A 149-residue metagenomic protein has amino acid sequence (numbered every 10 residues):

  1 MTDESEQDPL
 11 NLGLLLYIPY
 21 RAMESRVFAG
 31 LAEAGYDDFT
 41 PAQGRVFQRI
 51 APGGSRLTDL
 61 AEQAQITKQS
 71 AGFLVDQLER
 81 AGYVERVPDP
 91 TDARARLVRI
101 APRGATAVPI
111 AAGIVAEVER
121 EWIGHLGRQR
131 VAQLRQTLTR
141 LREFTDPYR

Functional and structural regions predicted by a protein language model:
M1-D38: N-terminal leader segment of winged-helix/HTH proteins
M1-Q7, S55, Q129-R149: C-terminal regulatory/oligomerization modules of transcriptional regulators
L10-G13, Y17, R21, Q65 (+2 more regions): Short amphipathic alpha-helical segments with heptad-repeat character
I18, G44-R49, G72-L74: Base-recognition residues in the alpha-helical recognition helix of bacterial helix-turn-helix
S25-T67: N-terminal helix-turn-helix DNA-binding core of bacterial DNA-binding proteins
A29, D76-T139, E143: Charged, amphipathic alpha-helical coiled-coil/dimerization segments
P52, P102, D146: Short, conserved catalytic or interaction motifs in soluble domains
L57-T58, Q69, D76, R96: Residues within helix-turn-helix
